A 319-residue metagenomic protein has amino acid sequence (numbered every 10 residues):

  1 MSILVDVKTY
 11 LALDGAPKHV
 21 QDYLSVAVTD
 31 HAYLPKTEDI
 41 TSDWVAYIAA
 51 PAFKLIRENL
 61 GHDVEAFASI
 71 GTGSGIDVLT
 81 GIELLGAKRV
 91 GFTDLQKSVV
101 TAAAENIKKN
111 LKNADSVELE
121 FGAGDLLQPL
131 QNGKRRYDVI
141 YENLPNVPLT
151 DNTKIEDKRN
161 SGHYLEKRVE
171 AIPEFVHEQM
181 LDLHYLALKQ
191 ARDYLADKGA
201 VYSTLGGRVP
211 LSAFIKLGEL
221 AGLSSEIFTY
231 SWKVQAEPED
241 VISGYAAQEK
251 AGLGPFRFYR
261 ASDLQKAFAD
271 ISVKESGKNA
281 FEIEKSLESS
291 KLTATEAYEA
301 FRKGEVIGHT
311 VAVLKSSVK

Functional and structural regions predicted by a protein language model:
S2-R89, F256-F258, S262-K315: SAM-dependent Rossmann-like transferase core, predominantly class I methyltransferases with a strong bias toward
W44-N152, E156: Conserved SAM/SAH cofactor-binding pocket of Class I
E118-A123, S225-E239: A generic structural motif
V139-L183: Mobile active-site "lid"/loop adjacent to the S-adenosyl-L-methionine
L144, S316-K319: C-terminal beta-strand of the catalytic ATP-binding
H177-K233: Conserved Class I SAM-dependent methyltransferase catalytic core
E239-E249: Short, surface-exposed amphipathic charged segments that create phosphate/polyanion-binding patches used for binding
Q248-R257: Alpha-helical transmembrane segments of integral membrane proteins, especially multi-pass inner/plasma-membrane
